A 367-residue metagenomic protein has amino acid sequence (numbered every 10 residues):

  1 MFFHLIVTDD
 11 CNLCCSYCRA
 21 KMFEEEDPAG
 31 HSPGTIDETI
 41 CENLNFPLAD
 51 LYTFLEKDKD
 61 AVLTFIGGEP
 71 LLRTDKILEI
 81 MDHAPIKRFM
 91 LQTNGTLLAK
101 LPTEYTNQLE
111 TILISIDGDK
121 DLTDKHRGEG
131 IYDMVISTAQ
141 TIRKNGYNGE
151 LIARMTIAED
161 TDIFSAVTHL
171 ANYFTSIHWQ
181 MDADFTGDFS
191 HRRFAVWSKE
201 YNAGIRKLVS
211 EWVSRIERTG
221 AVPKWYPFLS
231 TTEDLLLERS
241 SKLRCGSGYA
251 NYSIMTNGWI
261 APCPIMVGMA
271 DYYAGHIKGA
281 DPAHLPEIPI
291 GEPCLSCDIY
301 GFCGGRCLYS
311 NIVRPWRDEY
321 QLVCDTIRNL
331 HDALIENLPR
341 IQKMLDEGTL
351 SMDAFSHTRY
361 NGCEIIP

Functional and structural regions predicted by a protein language model:
M1-F46: Canonical Radical SAM [4Fe-4S] cluster-binding loop centered on the CxxxCxxC motif and its immediate flanking residues
I6-C14, E69, G248, C294 (+1 more regions): Cysteine-centered iron-sulfur cluster-binding motifs in ferredoxin-type domains/subunits of redox enzymes
D10-N12, P70-L71, T96-L97, D119 (+6 more regions): Short, solvent-exposed loop/turn segments at secondary-structure junctions
C18, K125-H126, M266, S310: Residue-level signal for well-ordered alpha-helical positions
D27-T35, F46, E129-I136, Q140 (+1 more regions): Radical SAM enzyme [4Fe-4S]-AdoMet core and its adjacent flexible, acidic and glycine-rich loops/tails across
D37-E42, D124, P282-L285: A short acidic, glycine-rich active-site loop that binds or catalyzes chemistry on phosphate/adenosine moieties
L48-T64, R73-D184, F194-V196: Radical SAM/AdoMet-radical enzyme domain recognition
I265-P367: Flexible mid-to-C-terminal extensions adjoining Fe-S/redox cofactors in radical SAM and related proteins
